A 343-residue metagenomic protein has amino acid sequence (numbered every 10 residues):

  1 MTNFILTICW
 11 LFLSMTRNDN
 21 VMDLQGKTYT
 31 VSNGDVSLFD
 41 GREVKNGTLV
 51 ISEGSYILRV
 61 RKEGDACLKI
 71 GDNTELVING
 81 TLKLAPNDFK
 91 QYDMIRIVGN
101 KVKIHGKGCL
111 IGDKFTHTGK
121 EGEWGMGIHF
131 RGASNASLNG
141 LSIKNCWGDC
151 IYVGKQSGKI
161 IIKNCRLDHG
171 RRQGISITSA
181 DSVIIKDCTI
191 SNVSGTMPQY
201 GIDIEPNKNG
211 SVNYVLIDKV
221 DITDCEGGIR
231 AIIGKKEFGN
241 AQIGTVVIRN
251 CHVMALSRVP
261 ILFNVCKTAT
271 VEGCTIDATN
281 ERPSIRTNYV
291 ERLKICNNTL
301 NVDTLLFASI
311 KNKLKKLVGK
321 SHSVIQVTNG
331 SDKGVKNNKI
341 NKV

Functional and structural regions predicted by a protein language model:
M1-F4: Positively charged n-region of N-terminal signal peptides that target proteins for export
T7-R17: Hydrophobic h-region of N-terminal signal peptides that target proteins for export in Gram-negative bacteria
D19-S52: Acidic Gly/Asp/Thr-rich repetitive segments characteristic of extracellular carbohydrate-active and adhesion proteins
G34-K45, I57-V77, K83-K103, D113-N135 (+5 more regions): Extracellular beta-strand-rich solenoid/capping regions of secreted or surface-exposed proteins that bind or remodel
T48, S52, E75-T81, N100-I111 (+9 more regions): Right-handed parallel beta-helix
V60-D65, A85-D93, D113-G119, W147-V153 (+9 more regions): Short glycine/acidic-rich loop motifs that flank beta-strands on beta-rich extracellular proteins
G201-I204, Y214: Compact recognition or signaling/catalytic modules
